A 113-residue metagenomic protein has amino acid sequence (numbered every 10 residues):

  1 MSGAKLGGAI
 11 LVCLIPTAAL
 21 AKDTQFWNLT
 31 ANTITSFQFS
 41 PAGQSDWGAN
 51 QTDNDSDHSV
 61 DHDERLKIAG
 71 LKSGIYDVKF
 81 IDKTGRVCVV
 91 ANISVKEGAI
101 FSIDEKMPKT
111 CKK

Functional and structural regions predicted by a protein language model:
M1-G8: Bacterial N-terminal signal peptides that target proteins for export
A19-D23: Boundary at the C-terminal end of the N-terminal hydrophobic targeting segment
F26-A31: Asparagine-centered strand-capping/turn motif at beta-strand->loop junctions
N32-S36: Short acidic/proline- and small/hydrophobic-mixed sequence motifs that coincide with surface turns and coil-to-beta
G48-L71: Intrinsically disordered, low-complexity Pro/Gly/Ser/Thr-rich segments with frequent PxxP/GP/PP motifs and embedded
Y76-V78: A short tyrosine-centered beta-strand micro-motif
I81-T110: Structured interaction patches on ligand/partner-binding surfaces of diverse proteins
